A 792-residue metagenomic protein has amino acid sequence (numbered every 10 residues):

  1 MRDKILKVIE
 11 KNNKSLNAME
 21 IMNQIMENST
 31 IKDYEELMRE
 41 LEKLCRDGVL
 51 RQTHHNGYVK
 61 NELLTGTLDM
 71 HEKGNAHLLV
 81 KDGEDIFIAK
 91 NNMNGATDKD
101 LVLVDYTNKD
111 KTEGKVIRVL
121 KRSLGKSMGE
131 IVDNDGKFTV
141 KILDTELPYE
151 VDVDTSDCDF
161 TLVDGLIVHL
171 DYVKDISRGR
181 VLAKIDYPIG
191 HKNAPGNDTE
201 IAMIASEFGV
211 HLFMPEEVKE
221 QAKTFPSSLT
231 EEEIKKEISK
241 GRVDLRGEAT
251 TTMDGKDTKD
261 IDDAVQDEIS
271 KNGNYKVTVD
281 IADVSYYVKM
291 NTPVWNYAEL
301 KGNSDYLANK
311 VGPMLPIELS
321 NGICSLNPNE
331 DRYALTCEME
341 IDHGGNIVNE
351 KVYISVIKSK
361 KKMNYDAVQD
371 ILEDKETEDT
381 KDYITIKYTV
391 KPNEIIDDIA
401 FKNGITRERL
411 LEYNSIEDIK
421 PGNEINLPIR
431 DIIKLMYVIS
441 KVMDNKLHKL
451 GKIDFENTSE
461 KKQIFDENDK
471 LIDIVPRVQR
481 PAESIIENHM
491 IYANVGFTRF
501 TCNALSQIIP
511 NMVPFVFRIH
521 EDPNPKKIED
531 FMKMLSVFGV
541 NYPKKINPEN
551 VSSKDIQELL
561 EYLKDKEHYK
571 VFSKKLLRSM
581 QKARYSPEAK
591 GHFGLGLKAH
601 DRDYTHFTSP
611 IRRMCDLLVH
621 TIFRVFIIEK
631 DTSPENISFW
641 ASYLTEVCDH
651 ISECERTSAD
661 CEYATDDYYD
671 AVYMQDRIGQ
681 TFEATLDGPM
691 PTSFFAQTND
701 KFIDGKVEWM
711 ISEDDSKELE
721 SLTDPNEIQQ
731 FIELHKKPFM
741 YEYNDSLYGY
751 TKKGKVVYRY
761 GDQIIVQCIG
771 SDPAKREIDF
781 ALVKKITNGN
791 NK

Functional and structural regions predicted by a protein language model:
M1-I281, S285-A334, K360-K362, A367-E378 (+3 more regions): Charge-lined substrate channels and their catalytic hotspots, especially those that engage the 3′ end of RNA
M22, A400, L411: The alpha-helix within a helix-turn-helix
N23, S156, K174-S177, E217-K381 (+3 more regions): Electropositive polyanion-binding surfaces
V80-I88, D144-V153, G404-L411, D724-T751: Short, structured beta-strand/loop micro-motifs enriched in basic residues and often containing a Trp
K99, G165, N393, G422-N423 (+2 more regions): Loop/turn positions that initiate beta-strands
D382-G404: Primarily a LysM-type cell-wall glycan-binding module
D382-T389, E412, P421-L427: Primarily N-terminal secretory
